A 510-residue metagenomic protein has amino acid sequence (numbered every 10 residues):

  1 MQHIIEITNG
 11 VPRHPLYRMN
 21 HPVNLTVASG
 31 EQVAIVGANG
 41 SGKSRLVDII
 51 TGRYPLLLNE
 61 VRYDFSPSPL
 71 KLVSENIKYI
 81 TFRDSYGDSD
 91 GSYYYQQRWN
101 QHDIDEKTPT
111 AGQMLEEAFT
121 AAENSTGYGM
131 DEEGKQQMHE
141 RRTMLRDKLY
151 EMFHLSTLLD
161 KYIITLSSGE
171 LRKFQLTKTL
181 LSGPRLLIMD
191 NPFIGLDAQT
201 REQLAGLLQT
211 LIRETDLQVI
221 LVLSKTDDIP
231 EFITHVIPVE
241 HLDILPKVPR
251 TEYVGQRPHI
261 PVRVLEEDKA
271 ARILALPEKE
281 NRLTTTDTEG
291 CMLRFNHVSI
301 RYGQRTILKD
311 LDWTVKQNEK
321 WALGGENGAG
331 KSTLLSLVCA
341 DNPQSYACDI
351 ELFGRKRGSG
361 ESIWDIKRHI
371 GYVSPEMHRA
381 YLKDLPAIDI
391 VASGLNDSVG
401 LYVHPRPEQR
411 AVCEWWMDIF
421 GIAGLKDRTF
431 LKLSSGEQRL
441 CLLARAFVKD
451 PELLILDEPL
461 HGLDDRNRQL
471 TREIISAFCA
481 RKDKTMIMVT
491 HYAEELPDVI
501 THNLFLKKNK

Functional and structural regions predicted by a protein language model:
R45-D131, L335-V399, K507: ABC ATPase nucleotide-binding domain signature region
M138, Y162-L166, Y402-P405, T429-L433 (+1 more regions): Conserved ABC ATPase signature
E140-L158, A392, P407-L425: Conserved ABC ATPase "signature" region
Y162, N191-F193, T429, E458-P459: Walker B catalytic motif
Q175-L176, L443: Hydrophobic anchor residue at the start of the ABC signature
D190, L196-D197, R201, D457 (+2 more regions): ABC-family nucleotide-binding domains
G206, V239-R272, P497-D498, L506-K510: Conserved beta-strand-loop-alpha-helix hinge in the C-terminal portion of ABC ATPase nucleotide-binding domains
